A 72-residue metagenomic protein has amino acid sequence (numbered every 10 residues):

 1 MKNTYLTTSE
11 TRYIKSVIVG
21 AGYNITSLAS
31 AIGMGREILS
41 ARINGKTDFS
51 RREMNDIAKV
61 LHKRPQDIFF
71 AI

Functional and structural regions predicted by a protein language model:
M1-Y23: A short, Lys/Arg-rich alpha-helix, primarily the initiator
I18, A29, A58: The alpha-helix within a helix-turn-helix
G22-A41: Short alpha-helical DNA-recognition segment
G35, K46-T47, I72: The DNA-recognition helices of helix-turn-helix-type DNA-binding domains
K46-D56: Short, basic-rich loop-to-helix N-cap that marks the start of a DNA-contacting helix
H62-I72: Short C-terminal boundary/hinge segments that cap the last helix of small helical domains
